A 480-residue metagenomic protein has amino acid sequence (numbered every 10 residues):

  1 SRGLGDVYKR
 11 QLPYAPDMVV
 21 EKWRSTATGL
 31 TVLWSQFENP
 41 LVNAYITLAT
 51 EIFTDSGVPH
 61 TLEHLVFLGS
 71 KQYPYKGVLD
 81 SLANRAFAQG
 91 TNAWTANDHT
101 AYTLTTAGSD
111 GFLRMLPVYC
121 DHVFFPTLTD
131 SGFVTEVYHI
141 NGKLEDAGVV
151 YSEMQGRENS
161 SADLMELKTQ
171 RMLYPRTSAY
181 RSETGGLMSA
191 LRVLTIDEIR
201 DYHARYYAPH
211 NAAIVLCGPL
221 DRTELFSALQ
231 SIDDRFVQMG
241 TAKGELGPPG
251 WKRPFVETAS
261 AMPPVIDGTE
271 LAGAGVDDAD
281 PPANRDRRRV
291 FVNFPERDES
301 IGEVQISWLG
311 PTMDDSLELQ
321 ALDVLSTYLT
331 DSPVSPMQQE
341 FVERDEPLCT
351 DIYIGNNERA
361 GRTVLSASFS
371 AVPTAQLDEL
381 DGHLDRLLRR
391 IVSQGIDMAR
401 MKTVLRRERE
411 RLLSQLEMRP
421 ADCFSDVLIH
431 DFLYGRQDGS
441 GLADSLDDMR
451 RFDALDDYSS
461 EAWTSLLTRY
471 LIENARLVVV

Functional and structural regions predicted by a protein language model:
S1-Y8: Short, small-residue-biased leader/transition segments that mark boundaries at the very start of proteins
M18-K22, M154-N159, D163-A213, R222 (+4 more regions): Histidine-acidic residue clusters that define the catalytic metal-binding segment of zinc metallopeptidase domains
Q36-V78, L82, S316-L329: Active/ligand-binding-proximal structured segments within catalytic/core domains that scaffold catalytic residues
I46, L104, V304-S307, T363-A371: Short, hydrophobic beta-strand segments
T50-I52, T106-D110, G218-R222, G310-M313 (+2 more regions): A generic structural motif
G69-K71, V78-Y202, G247-W251, I306 (+5 more regions): Acidic/histidine-enriched segments that form metal/cofactor-coordinating and catalytic pocket/exosite environments
A213-G302: An aromatic/glycine/proline-enriched structural segment found at the starts of mature extracellular/organellar domains
G218, V404-V480: C-terminal regions of mature proteins
